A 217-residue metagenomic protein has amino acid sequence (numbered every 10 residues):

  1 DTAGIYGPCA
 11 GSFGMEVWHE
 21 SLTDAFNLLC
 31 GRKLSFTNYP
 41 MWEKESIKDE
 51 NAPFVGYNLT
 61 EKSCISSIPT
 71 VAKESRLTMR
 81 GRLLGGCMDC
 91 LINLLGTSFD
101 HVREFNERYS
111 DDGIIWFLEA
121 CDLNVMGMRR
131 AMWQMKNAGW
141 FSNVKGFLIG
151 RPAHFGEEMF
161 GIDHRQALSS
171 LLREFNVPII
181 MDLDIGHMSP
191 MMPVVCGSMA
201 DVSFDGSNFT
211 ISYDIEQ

Functional and structural regions predicted by a protein language model:
T2, N27-N38, N93-D100, N137 (+2 more regions): Generic secondary-structure signature for well-ordered alpha-helical cores
T2-D89: Conserved anion/nucleotide-ligand pocket segment
T2-I5, G81-R82, D89, I114-W116 (+2 more regions): Structural motif
G7-C9, Y39-S46, G86-C87, L94 (+4 more regions): Fold-independent oxyanion-binding glycine-rich loops and adjacent beta-strand/coil segments at enzyme active sites
T23-F26, M88-G96, R129-W133, R165 (+1 more regions): Predominant activation on well-ordered alpha-helical scaffold segments within soluble catalytic domains
E74-T78, I115-D122, L148, P152-F155: Glycine-rich phosphate/diphosphate-binding loops and the adjacent beta-loop-alpha structural elements that coordinate
R82-M128: Oxyanion-binding "anion nests"
N124-Q217: C-terminal active-site/capping subdomain that shapes the small-molecule cofactor and substrate pocket of enzyme
